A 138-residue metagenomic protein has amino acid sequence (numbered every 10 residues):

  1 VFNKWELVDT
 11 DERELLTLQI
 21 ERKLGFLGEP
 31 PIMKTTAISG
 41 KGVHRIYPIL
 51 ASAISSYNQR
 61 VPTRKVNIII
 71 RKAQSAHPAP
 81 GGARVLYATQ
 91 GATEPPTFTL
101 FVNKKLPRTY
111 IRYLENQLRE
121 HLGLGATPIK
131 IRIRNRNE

Functional and structural regions predicted by a protein language model:
V1-E138: C-terminal-of-GTPase-core extension/linker across diverse P-loop GTPases
